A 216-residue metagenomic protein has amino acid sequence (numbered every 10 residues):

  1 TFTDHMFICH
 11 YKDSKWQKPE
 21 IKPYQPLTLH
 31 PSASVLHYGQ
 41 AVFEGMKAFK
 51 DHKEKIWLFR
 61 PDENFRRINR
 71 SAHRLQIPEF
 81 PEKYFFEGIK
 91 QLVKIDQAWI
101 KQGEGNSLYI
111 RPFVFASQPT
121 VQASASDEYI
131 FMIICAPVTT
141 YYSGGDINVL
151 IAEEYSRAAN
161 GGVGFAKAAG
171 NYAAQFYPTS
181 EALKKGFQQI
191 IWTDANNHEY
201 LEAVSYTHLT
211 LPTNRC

Functional and structural regions predicted by a protein language model:
T1-Q189: Conserved alpha/beta cores of soluble small-molecule-handling proteins
K50, D194, L211: Residues that line or immediately flank small-molecule/substrate-binding pockets and catalytic motifs
I190-D194, E199-Y206: A general structural motif
T207-T213: Conserved small/polar residues in nucleotide/adenosyl-binding loops
